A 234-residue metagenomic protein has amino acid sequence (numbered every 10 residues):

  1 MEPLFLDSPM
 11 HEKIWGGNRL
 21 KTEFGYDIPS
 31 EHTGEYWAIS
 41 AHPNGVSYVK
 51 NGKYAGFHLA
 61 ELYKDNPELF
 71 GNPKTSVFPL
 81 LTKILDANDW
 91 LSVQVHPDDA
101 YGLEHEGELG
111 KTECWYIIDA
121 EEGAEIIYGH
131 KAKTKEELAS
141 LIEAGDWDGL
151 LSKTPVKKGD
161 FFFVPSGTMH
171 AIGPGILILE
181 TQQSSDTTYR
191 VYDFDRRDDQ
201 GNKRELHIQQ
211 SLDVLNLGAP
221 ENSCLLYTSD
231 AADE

Functional and structural regions predicted by a protein language model:
M1-K133, F194-L226: Transition-metal
E35, L91, E113, D160 (+2 more regions): Structural beta-strand/beta-sheet cores of well-ordered domains, especially the beta-sheet scaffolds that support
Y101-G102, G123-Y128, K133-L138, V164-P165 (+2 more regions): Short, well-ordered, mixed-charge alpha-helical segments that flank or form enzyme active sites
C114, A171-D193: A short hydrophobic beta-strand segment most commonly corresponding to one strand of the jelly-roll/cupin
E137-K158, F163: Active-site glycine-rich loop that binds ribose-phosphate moieties when present
V156-P174, Q183: Conserved metal-binding segment of the jelly-roll/cupin
Y227-E234: Conserved small/polar residues in nucleotide/adenosyl-binding loops
